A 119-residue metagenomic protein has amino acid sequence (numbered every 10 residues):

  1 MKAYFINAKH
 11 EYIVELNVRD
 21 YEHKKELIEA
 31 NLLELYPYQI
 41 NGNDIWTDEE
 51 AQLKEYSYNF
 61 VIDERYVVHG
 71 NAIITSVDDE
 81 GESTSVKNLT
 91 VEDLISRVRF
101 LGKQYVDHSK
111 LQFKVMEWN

Functional and structural regions predicted by a protein language model:
M1-N119: Domain-length accessory/inserted modules outside core catalytic folds
